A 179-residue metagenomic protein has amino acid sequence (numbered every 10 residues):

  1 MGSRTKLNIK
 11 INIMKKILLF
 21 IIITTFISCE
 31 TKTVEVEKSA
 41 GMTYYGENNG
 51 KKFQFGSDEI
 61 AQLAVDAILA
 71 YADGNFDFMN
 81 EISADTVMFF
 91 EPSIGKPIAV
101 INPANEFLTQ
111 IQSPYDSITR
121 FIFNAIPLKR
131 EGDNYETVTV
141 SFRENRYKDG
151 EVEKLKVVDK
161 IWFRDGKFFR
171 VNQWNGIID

Functional and structural regions predicted by a protein language model:
M1-T43: Bacterial Sec-dependent N-terminal signal peptides
C29-D73: Short, low-complexity N-terminal intrinsically disordered segments enriched in polar/charged residues
T33-E37, K154-D179: Short beta-strand edge/turn micro-motifs at domain boundaries
F76-L128: A solvent-exposed, acidic/Ser-Thr-rich amphipathic alpha-helical stretch
S83, S93, F142-E144, D159 (+1 more regions): A mature extracytoplasmic/lumenal domain signature
K96, N145-K154: Short, cysteine-centered beta-strand-loop-beta hairpins and adjacent loop/turn segments enriched in charged/polar
E131-N134, V152: Extracellular/periplasmic catalytic domains that process cell-envelope and extracellular macromolecules
N134-E144: A short hydrophobic beta-strand element
